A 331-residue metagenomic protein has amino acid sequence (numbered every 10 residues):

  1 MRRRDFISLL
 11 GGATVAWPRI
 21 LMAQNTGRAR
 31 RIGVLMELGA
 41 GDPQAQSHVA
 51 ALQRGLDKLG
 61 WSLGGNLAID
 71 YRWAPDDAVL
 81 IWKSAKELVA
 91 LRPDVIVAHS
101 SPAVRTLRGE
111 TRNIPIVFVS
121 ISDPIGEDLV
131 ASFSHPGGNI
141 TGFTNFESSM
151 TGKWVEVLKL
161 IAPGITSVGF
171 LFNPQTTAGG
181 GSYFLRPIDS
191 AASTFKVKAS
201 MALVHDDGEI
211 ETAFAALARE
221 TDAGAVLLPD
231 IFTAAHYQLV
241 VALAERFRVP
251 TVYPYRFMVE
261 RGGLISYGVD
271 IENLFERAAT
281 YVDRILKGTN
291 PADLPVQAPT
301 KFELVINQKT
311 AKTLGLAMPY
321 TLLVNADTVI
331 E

Functional and structural regions predicted by a protein language model:
M1-E331: Short hydrophobic alpha-helices and adjacent helix-cap/hinge residues
